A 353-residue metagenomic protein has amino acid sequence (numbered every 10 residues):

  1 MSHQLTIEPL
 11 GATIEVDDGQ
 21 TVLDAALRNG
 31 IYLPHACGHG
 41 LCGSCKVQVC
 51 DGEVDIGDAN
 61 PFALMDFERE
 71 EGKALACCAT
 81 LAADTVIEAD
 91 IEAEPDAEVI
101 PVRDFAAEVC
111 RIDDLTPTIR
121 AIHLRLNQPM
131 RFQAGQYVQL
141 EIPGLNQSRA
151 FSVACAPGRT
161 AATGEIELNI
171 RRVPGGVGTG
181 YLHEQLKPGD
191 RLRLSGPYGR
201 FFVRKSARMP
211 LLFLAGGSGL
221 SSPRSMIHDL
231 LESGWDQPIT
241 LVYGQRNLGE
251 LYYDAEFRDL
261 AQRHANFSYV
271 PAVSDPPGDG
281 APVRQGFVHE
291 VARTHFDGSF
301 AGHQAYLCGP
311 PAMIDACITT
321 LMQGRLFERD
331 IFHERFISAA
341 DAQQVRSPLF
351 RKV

Functional and structural regions predicted by a protein language model:
M1-A79, T85, P238, V242-V353: Reductase modules of NAD(P)H-dependent flavoproteins
C50-E53, D90-E92, P143, P197: Short, surface-exposed secondary-structure boundary micro-motifs
L64, E71-H123: Fe-S ferredoxin-like electron-transfer domains and their immediately adjacent linker/connector regions across
V99-R191, Q245-N247, A272-P276: Ferredoxin-reductase
G135, G219, P310: Short, conserved phosphate/pyrophosphate- and ester-handling motifs at nucleotide-, phospho-/glycolipid
G196-A207: A short, basic/flexible loop-to-alpha-helix module at the beginning of a structural domain
R224-E232: Histidine-anchored nucleotide/phosphate-binding helix
